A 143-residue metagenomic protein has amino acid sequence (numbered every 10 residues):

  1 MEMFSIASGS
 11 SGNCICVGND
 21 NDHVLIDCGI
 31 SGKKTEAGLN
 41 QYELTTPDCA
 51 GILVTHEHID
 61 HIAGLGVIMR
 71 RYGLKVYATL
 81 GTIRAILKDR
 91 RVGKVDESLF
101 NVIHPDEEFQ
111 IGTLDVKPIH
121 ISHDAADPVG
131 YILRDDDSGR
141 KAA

Functional and structural regions predicted by a protein language model:
M1, G9-N13, V17-G18, D22-H23 (+4 more regions): Localized chelating/binding microdomains that coordinate divalent metal ions or stabilize phosphate-bearing
M1-Y42, V129-A143: Conserved beta-strand hairpin/beta-sheet module of binuclear metal-dependent hydrolase folds, prominently
F4-C14, G51, T55-A63, V116: Structured catalytic core of nucleotide-sugar glycosyltransferases
S11, S31, H58, T82 (+1 more regions): A generic "binding-loop/recognition-motif" signal
V17, D27, H56, V76 (+3 more regions): Divalent metal-coordination and catalytic microenvironments
V17, I68-M69, I86: Alpha-helix C-terminal capping segments
S31-T79: Active-site metal-binding motif and surrounding structural segment of the metallo-beta-lactamase
L80-G139: Metallo-beta-lactamase
